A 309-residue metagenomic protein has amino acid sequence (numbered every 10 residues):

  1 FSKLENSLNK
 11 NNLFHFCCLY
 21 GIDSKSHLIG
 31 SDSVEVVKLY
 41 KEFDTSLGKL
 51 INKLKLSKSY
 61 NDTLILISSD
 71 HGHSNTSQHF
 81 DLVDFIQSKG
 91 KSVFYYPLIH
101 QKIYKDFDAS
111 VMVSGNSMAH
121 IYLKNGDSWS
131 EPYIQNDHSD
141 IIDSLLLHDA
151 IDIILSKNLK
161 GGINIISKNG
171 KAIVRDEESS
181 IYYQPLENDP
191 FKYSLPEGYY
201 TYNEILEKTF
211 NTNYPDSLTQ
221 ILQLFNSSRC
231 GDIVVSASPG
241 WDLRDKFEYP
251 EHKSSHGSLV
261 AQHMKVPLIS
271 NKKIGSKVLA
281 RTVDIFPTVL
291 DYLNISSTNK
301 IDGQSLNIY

Functional and structural regions predicted by a protein language model:
S2-K10, H15, I22-I65, H73-N75 (+1 more regions): A long, amphipathic alpha-helix that forms part of the scaffold/cap immediately adjacent to metal-dependent active
H15-C18, I65, H120-Y122, V234: Structural recognition of the beta-strand scaffold that forms the well-ordered cores of secreted hydrolase catalytic
S26, N75-Q78, S130-E131, R244-D245: Extracytoplasmic/secreted cell-surface and envelope-processing proteins
G30-V36, Q78-I86, D137, G170 (+1 more regions): Short secondary-structure boundary/capping segments
S69-G72, P239: Active-site metal-binding loops of divalent metal-dependent hydrolases
S92-M112: A short, conserved beta-to-alpha structural element at the edge of catalytic cores that scaffolds binding
K105-S276, T282, F286: Active-site neighborhoods of enzymes that stabilize oxyanions during catalysis
I154-S167, N294-Y309: Polar, surface-exposed loop/tail segments that function as active-site lids or cofactor/substrate-recognition elements
